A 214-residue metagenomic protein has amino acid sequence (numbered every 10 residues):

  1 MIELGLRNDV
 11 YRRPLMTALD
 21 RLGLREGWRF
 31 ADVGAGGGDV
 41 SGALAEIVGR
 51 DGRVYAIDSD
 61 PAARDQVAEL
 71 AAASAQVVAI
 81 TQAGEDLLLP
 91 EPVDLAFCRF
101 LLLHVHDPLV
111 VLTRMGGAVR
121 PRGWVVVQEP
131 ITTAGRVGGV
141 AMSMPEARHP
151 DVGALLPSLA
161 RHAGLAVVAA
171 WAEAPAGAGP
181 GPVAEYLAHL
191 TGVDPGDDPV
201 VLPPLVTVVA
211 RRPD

Functional and structural regions predicted by a protein language model:
N8, V126-P180: Conserved catalytic/acceptor-binding region of the Class I
D9-W28, A43: Conserved alpha-helix/loop element of class I SAM-dependent methyltransferases that forms part of the SAM/SAH-binding
A31, G37-L87: Class I SAM-dependent methyltransferase SAM/SAH-binding core
L87-A96: A short acidic, Gly/Pro-enriched loop at the edge of an enzyme's catalytic core that lines a small-molecule cofactor
C98-L103, Q128: Residues lining the SAM
L109-W124: A short glycine-rich, Lys/Arg-flanked "PGG" loop and its adjoining helix->strand segment in the class I
A154, A166-D214: Conserved Class I S-adenosyl-L-methionine
